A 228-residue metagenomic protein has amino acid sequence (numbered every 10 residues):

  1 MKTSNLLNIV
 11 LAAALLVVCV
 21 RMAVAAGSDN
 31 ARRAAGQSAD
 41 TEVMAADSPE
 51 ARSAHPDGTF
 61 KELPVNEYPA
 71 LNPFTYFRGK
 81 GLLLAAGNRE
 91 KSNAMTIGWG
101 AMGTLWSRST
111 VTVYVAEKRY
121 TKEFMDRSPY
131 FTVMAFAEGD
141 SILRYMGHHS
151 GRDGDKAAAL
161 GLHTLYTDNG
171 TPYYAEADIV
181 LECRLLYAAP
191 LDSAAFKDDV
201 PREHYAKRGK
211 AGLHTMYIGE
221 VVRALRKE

Functional and structural regions predicted by a protein language model:
S4-A26, R33: Long, hydrophobic or amphipathic alpha-helical segments
G27-E228: Basic, polyanion-binding surface patches
